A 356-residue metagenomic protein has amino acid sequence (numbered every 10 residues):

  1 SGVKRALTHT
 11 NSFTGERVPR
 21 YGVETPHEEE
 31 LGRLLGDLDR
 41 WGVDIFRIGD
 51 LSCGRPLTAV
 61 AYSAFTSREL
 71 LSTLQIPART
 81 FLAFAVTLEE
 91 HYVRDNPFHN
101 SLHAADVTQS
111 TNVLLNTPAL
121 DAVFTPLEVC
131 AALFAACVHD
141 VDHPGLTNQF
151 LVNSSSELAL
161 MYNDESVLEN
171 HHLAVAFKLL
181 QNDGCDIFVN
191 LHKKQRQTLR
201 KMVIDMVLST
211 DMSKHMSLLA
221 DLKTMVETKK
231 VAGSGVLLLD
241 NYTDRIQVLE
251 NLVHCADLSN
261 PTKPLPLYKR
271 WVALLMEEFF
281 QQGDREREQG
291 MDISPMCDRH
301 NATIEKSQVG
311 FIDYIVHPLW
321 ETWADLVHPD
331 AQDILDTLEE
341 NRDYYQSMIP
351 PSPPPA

Functional and structural regions predicted by a protein language model:
G2-A59, A64-L70, V113-P126, C137-A356: Divalent metal-dependent phosphate-bond-processing catalytic cores, especially two-metal-ion Mg2+/Mn2+ enzymes that act
L51, P56, L74, P97-L102: N-terminal charged/capping segments associated with class I S-adenosyl-L-methionine
E69-N96, N116: Internal amphipathic alpha-helical repeat/solenoid segments
I76, H99, H103, F124-T125 (+1 more regions): Short, contiguous, pocket-lining structural segments that sit at or immediately flank catalytic/ligand-binding sites
A85, H99-S110: Hydrophobic alpha-helical transmembrane segments corresponding to the first two to three helices of multi-pass helical
A131-A135: Active-site alpha-helix of zinc metalloproteases
